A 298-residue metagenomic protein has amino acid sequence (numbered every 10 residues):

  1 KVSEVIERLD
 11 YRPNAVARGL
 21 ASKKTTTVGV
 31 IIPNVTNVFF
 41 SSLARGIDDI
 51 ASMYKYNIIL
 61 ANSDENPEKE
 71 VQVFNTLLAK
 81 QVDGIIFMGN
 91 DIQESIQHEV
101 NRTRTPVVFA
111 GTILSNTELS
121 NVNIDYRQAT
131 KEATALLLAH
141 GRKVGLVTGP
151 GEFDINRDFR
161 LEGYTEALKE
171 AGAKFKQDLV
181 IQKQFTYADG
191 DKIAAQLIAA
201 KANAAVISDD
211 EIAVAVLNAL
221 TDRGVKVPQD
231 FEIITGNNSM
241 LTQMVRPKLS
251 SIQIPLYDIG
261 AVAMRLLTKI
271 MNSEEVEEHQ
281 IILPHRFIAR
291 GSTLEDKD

Functional and structural regions predicted by a protein language model:
K1-T26, L294-K297: N-terminal helix-turn-helix DNA-binding module of bacterial transcription factors
R8, D49-Y54, N75-L78, R102-F109 (+1 more regions): Bacterial carbohydrate/catabolite-sensing allosteric modules
R8-N14, E68, M88-N90, L217: Short gly/ser/thr-rich secondary-structure transition/capping motifs
P13, S22-T36, Y54-Y56: Interdomain hinge and pocket-entrance segments immediately C-terminal to HTH DNA-binding domains
I32-D49: N-terminal winged-helix
F39-S42, K69, S95-I96, G163 (+2 more regions): Phosphate- and divalent-cation-binding pockets in alpha/beta enzyme and binding domains that engage nucleotide-derived
S52-H98: Central regulatory/effector-binding core of bacterial HTH transcription factors
